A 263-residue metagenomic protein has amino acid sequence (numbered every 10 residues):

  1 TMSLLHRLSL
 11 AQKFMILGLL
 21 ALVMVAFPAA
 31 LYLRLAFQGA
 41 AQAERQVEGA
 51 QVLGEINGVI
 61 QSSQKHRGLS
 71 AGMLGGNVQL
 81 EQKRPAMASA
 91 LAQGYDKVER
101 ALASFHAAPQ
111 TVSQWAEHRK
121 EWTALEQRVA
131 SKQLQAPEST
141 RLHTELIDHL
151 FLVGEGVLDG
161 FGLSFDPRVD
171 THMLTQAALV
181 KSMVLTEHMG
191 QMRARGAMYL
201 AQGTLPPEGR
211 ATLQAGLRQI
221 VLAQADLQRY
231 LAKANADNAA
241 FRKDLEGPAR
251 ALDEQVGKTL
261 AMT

Functional and structural regions predicted by a protein language model:
M2-T263: Hydrophobic alpha-helical segments
